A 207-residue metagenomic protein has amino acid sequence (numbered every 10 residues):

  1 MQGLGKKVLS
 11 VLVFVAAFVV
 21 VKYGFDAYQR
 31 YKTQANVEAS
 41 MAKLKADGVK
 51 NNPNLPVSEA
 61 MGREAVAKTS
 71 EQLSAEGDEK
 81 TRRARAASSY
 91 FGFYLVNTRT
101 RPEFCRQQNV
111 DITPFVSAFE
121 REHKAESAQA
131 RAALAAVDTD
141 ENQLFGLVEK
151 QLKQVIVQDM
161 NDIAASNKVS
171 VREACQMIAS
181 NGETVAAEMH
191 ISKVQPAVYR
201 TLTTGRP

Functional and structural regions predicted by a protein language model:
M1-G5: Short, Lys/Arg-rich N-terminal segment immediately upstream of the first membrane anchor
K6-L9, C105-Q108, E173-C175: Functionally engaged cysteine thiol sites
K7, D26-R30, T203: The feature captures two recurrent sequence modes
L9-K22: Hydrophobic membrane-insertion alpha-helices, especially the h-region of bacterial N-terminal signal peptides
V19-T33: Membrane-interface motif at the C-terminal end of an N-terminal transmembrane signal
Q29, T33-V37, K45, L152 (+3 more regions): Hydrophobic face of amphipathic alpha-helices
R30-P114: Immediate post-signal-peptide N-terminus of mature secreted/exported proteins
S58-A65, L73-G77, V116-P207: Compact alpha-helical subdomains of small soluble proteins
